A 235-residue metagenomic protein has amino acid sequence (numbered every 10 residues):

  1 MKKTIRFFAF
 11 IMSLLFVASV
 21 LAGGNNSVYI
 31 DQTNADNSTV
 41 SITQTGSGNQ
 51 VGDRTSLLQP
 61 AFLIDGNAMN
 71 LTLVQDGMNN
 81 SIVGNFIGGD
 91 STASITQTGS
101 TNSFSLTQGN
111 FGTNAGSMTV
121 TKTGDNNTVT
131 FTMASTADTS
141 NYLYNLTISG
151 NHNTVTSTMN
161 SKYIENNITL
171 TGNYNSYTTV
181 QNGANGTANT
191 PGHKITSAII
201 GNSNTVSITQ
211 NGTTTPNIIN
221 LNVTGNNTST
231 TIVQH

Functional and structural regions predicted by a protein language model:
M1-F10: Bacterial N-terminal signal peptides that target proteins for export
V17-A18: N-terminal signal peptide c-region/cleavage motif recognized by signal peptidases
G23-H235: Low-complexity repeat regions of mature extracellularly deployed or surface/particle-associated proteins
